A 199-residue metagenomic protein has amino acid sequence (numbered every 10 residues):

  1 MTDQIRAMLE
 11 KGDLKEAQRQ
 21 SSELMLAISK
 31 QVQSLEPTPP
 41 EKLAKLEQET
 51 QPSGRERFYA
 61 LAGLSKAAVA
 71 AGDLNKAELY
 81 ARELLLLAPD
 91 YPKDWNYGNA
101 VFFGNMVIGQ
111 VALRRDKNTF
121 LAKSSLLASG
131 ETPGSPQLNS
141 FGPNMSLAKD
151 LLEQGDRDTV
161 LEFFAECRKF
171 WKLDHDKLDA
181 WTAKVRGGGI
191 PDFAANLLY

Functional and structural regions predicted by a protein language model:
L24, L84, Y91, S129-G130 (+3 more regions): Alpha-helical solenoid scaffolds that mediate protein-protein interactions, centered on TPR/SEL1-like repeats but also
Q31-A44, A70-L87, R115-L126: Helix-turn-helix repeat elements of alpha-solenoid scaffolds
K42-G54, L86-G98, T132-P136: Flexible helix-coil transition and linker loops at the boundaries of alpha-helical arrays
Y59, V101-F103, G142, E162: Residue register of alpha-helical TPR repeats
P92, G109-D116, G134-Q137, A148-G155: Short coil/turn linking the two alpha-helices of tandem helical-hairpin repeats
R157-Y199: Terminal, low-structured helical/coil segments at or just beyond the last alpha-helical repeat
